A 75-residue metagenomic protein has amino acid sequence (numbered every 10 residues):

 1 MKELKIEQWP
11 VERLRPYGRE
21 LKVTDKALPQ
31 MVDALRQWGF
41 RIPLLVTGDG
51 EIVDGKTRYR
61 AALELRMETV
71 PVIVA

Functional and structural regions predicted by a protein language model:
M1-A75: Short, charged/polar connector segments at secondary-structure boundaries
